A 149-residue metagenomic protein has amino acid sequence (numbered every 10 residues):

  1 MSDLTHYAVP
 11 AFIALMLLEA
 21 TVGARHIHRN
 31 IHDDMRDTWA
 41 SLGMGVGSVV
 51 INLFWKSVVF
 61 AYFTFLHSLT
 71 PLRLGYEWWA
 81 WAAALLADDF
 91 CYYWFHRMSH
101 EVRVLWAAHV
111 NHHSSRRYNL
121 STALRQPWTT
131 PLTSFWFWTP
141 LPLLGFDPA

Functional and structural regions predicted by a protein language model:
M1, V59-T64: Membrane-embedded alpha-helical segments in integral membrane proteins
M1-I13: Hydrophobic transmembrane alpha-helical segments in integral membrane proteins
A14-R25, N52, K56: Alpha-helical transmembrane segments of multi-pass membrane proteins
L18-W39: Membrane-interface helix-loop junction between the first two transmembrane segments
H32-V46, A80-W81: Loop-to-helix transition at the N-terminal end of transmembrane alpha-helices
V46-W55, L74-A149: Membrane-embedded catalytic scaffold of the fatty acid hydroxylase/desaturase
Y62-R73: Membrane-interface helix termini and inter-helical loops of multi-pass transporters
